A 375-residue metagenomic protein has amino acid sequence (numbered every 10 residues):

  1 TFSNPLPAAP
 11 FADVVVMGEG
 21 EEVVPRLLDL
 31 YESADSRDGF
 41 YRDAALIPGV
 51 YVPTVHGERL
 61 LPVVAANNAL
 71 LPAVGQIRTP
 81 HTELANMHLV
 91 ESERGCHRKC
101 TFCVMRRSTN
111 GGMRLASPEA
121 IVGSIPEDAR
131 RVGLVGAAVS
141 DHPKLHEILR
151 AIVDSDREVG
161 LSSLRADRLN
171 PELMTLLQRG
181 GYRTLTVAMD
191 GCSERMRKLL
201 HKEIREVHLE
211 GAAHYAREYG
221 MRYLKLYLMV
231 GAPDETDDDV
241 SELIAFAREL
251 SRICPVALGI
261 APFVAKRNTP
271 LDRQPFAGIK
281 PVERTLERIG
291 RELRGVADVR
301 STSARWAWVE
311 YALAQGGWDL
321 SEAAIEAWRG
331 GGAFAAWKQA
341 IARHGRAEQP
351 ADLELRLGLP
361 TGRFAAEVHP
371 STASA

Functional and structural regions predicted by a protein language model:
T1-E58, P270-G317, E326-R329: Glycine-rich beta-alpha loop elements in corrinoid/cobalamin-binding modules across cobalamin-dependent enzymes
S3-A8, R98, E172-L173, R195-L200 (+4 more regions): Flexible glycine/acidic-rich beta-alpha junction loops that bind and position SAM and/or redox cofactors in anaerobic
I47, Y51-S92, A373-A375: N-terminal [4Fe-4S]-dependent radical SAM core
P72-A73, R78-M87, M113-S117, Y182-T184 (+1 more regions): Anion-binding and metal-coordination hotspots
H81-A116: Canonical Radical SAM [4Fe-4S] cluster-binding loop centered on the CxxxCxxC motif and its immediate flanking residues
V122-A257: Conserved SAM/AdoMet-binding glycine-rich loop
G295-A375: Radical SAM enzyme core and accessory elements
